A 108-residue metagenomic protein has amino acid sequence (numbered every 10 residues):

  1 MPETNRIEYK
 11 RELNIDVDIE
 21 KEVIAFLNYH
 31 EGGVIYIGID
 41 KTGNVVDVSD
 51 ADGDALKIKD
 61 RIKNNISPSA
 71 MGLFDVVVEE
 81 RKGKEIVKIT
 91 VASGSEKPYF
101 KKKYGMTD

Functional and structural regions predicted by a protein language model:
M1-D108: Conserved N-terminal catalytic/coupling substructures associated with nucleotide/phosphate chemistry
